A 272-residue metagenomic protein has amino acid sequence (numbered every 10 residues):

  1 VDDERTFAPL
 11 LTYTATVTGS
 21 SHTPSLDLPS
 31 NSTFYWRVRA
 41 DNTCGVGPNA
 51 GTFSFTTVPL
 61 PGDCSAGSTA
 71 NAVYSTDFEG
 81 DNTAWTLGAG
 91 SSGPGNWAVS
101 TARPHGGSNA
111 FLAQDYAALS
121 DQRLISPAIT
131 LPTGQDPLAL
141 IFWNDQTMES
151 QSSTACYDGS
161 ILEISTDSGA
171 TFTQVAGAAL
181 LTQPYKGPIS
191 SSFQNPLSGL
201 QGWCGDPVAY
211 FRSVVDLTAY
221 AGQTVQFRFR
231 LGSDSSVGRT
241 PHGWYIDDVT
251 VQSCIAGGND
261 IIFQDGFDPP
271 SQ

Functional and structural regions predicted by a protein language model:
V1-N31, T43, P48-A50: Recognizes extended acidic, P/S/T-rich segments that occur within or adjacent to Ig-like beta-sandwich modules
A40-C44, L231-S235: Surface-exposed loop/turn motifs at beta-strand-loop junctions within extracellular Ig-like and Fibronectin type III
D41-G62: Extracellular fibronectin type III
P59-C64, S68-I125, G177-P207, F211 (+1 more regions): Extracellular glycan-recognition surfaces and repeat-rich motifs
F78, S126, L131-E149, S160 (+4 more regions): Extracellular beta-strand-rich recognition modules
F78, V215, H242-V251, F267: Extracellular beta-strand elements of beta-rich domains used for carbohydrate recognition/degradation or cell-matrix
L119-R123, Q151-A155, V208-A209, D234-S253: Extracellular carbohydrate recognition
